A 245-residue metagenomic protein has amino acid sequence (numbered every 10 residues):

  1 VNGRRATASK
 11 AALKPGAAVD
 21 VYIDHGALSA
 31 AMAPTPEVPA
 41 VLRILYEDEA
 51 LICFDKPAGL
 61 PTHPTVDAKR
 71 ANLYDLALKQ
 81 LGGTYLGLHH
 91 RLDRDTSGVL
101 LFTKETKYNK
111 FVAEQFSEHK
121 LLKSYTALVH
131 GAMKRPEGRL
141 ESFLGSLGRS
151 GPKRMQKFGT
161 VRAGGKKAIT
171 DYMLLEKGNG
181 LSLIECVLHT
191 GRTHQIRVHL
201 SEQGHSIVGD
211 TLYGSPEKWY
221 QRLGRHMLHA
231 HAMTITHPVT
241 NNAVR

Functional and structural regions predicted by a protein language model:
V1-R245: RNA pseudouridine synthases
